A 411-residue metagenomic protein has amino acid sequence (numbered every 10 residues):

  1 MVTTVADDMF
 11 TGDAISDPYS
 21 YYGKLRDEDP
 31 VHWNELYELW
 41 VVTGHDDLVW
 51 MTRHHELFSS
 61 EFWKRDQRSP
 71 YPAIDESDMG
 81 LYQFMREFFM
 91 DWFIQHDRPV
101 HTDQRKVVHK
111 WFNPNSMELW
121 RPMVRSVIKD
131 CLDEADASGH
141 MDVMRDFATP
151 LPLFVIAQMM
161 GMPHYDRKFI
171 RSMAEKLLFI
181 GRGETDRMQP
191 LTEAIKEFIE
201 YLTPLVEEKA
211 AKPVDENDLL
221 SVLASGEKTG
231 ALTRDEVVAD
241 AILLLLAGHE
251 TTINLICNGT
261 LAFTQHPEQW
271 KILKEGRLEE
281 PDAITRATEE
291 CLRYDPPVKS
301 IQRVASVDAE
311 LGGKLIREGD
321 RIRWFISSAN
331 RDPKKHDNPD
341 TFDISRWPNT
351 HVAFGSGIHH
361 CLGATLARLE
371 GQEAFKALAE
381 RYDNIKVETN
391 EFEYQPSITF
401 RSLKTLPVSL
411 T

Functional and structural regions predicted by a protein language model:
M1-T411: Cytochrome P450
